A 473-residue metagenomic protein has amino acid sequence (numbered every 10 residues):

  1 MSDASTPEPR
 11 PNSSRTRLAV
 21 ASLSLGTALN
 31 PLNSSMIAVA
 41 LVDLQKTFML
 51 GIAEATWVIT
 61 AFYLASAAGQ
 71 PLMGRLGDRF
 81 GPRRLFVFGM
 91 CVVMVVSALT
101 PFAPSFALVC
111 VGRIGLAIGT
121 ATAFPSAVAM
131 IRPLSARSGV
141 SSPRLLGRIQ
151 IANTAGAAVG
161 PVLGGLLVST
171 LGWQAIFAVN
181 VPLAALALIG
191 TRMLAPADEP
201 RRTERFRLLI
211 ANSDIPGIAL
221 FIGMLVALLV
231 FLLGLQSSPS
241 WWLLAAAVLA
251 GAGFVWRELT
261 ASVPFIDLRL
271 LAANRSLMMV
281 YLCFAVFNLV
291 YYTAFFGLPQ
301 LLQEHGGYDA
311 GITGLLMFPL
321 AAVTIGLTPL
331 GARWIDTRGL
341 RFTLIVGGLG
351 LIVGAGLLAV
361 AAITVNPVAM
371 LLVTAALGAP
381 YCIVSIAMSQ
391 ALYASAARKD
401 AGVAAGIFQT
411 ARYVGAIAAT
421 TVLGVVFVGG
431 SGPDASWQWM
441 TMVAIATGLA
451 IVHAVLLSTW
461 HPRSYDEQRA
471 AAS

Functional and structural regions predicted by a protein language model:
M1-R15, P200-L209, S458-S473: Intrinsic disorder in cytosolic terminal tails and internal cytosolic loops of multi-pass membrane transporters
R15-L41, F48-A61, G74, R83-F86 (+6 more regions): 12-transmembrane solute porter fold
L41, G156-V168, G172, L228 (+2 more regions): Small-residue (Gly/Pro/Ala) motifs that create kinks and tight helix-helix packing interfaces
A53-E54, A107-G115, G172-V179, L233-A246 (+2 more regions): Interfacial loop-to-helix junctions that mark the boundaries of transmembrane helices in multi-pass membrane
L64-A68, A98, T154, A158 (+5 more regions): Hydrophobic/small/kink-forming positions within alpha-helical transmembrane segments of polytopic membrane proteins
D78-A211: Helix-loop-helix hairpins in multi-pass membrane proteins, especially solute transporters
L99, L186-L194, A227-F231, A250-R257 (+4 more regions): Residue-level signal for alpha-helical transmembrane segments in multi-pass membrane proteins
G147, S169-C283, V290, M442: Hydrophobic transmembrane-helix bundles of small-molecule transporters
